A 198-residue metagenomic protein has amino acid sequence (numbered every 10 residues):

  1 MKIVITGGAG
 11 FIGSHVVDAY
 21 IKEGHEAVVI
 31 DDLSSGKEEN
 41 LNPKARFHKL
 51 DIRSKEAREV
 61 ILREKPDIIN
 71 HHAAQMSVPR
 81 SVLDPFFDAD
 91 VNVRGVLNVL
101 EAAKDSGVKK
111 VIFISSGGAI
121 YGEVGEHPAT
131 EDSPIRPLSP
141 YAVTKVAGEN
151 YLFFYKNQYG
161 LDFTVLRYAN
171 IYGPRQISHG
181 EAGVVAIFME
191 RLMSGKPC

Functional and structural regions predicted by a protein language model:
M1-I171: N-terminal Rossmann-like NAD(P)+-binding domain of SDR-like oxidoreductases, especially those catalyzing
A45, E131, A182, M189-L192: N-terminal low-complexity, intrinsically disordered patches enriched in charged
V91-R94, G183, I187: A general alpha-helical scaffold signature found inside nucleotide-binding enzyme cores
S106, R191, G195: Phosphate/oxyanion-binding loops and surfaces in catalytic or ligand/nucleic-acid-binding neighborhoods
V146, Y159, I171-A186, S194-K196: Glycine/proline-rich active-site loop of Rossmann-fold NAD(P)-dependent oxidoreductases
Y155, I187-F188: A short, amphipathic alpha-helix embedded in the catalytic core of nucleotide-handling enzymes
